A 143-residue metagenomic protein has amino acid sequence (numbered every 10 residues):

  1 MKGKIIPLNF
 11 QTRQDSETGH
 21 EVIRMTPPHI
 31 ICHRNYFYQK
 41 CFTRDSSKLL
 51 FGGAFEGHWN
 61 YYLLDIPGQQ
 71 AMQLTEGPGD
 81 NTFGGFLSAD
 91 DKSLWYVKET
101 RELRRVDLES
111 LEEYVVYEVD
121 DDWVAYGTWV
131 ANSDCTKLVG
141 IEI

Functional and structural regions predicted by a protein language model:
M1-I23: Blade/loop signatures of beta-propeller domains
I5, A54-W59, Y96-T100, I143: Short, solvent-exposed loop/turn segments at conserved positions within beta-propeller repeat blades
Q14-T18, R44, K48-G77: Beta-propeller domains
H20, F37, H58, T82 (+1 more regions): Short coil/loop residues immediately preceding or within conserved phosphate-binding loops of NTP-utilizing enzyme
I23-I31, Q70-E76, E112-D120: A short beta-strand motif characteristic of beta-propeller blades
H33-F42: Signature of short aromatic-glycine-proline-rich micro-motifs recurring in repeat-based ectodomains
Q39, N60-Y62, E102: Conserved beta-strand and immediately adjacent loop positions that scaffold enzyme active sites
G79-S88, K92-I143: Asp-box/WD-like beta-propeller blade repeats and closely related beta-sheet repeat scaffolds
